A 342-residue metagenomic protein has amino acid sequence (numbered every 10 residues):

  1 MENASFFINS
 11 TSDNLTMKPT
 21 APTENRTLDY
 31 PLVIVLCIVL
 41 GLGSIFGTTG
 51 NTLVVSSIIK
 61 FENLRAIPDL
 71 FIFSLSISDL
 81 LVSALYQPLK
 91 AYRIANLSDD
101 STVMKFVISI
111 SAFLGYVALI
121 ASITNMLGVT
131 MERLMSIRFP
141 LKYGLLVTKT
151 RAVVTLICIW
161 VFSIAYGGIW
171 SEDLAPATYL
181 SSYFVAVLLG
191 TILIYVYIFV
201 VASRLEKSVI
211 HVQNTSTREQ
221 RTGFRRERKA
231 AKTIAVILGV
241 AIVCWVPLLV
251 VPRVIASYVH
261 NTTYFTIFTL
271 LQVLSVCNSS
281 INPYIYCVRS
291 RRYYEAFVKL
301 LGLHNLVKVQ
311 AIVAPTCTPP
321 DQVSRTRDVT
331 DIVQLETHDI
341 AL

Functional and structural regions predicted by a protein language model:
M1-E24, R204-R226, R292-L342: Intrinsically disordered regulatory tails of 7TM GPCRs
L15-L36, A91-A112, I169-Y179, A241-I281 (+2 more regions): Extracellular loop architecture of rhodopsin-family
N25-V33, F61-R65, D100-S101, G144-T148 (+2 more regions): Helix-boundary and loop/linker segments of multi-pass membrane transporters
D29-G41, I67-G128: Extracellular TM2-ECL1-early TM3 structural module of rhodopsin-like
P31-F61: First transmembrane helix
S44, S74-Y86, R151-G167, F184 (+3 more regions): Alpha-helical transmembrane segments of multi-pass membrane proteins
L119-T155: Class A GPCR helix-loop hinge within the 7TM core
N125-I137, T178-N214, A231-I255, I285-Y286: Class A (rhodopsin-like) GPCR signature focused on the TM5-ICL3 interface and adjacent 7TM helical core
